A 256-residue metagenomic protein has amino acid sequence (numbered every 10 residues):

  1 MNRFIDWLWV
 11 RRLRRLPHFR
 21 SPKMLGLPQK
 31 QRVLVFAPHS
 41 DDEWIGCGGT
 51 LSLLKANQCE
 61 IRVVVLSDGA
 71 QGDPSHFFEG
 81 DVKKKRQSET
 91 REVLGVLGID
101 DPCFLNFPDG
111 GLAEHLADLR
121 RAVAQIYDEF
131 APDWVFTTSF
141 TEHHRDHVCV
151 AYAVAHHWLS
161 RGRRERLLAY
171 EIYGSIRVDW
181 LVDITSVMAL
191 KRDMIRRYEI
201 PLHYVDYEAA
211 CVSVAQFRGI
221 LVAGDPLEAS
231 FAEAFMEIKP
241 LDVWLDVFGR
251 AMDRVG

Functional and structural regions predicted by a protein language model:
M1-S40, W44-A169, R196, S213 (+2 more regions): Active-site beta-strand->loop->alpha-helix modules in alpha/beta enzyme cores, enriched in Gly/His/Asp(Glu)
Y173: Carbohydrate-associated surface elements
R177-V178, V182-L202, D206-I220: A conserved mid-domain beta-alpha-beta active-site/ligand-binding segment of alpha/beta enzyme cores
D183, A234-M236: Short, well-ordered beta-strand micro-motif
L221-D225: Amphipathic alpha-helical coiled-coil segments
